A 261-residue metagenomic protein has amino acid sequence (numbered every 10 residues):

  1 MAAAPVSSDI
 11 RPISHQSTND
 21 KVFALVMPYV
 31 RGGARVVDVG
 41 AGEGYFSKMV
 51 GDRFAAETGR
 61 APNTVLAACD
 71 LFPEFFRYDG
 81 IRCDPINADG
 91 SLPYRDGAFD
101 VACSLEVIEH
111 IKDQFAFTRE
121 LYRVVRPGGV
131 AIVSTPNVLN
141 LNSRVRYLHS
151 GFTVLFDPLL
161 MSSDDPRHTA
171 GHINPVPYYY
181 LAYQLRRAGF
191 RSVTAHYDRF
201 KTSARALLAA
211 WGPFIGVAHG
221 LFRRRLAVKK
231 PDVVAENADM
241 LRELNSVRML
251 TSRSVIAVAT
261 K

Functional and structural regions predicted by a protein language model:
M1-V30: Conserved class I S-adenosyl-L-methionine
S7-S17, Y45, M49, P85 (+3 more regions): S-adenosyl-L-methionine-dependent methyltransferase catalytic module, highlighting the catalytic core
F23-M27, A34-R146, P177, A182 (+1 more regions): Conserved SAM-binding loop
Y29-G32, T251: Flexible, charged surface loops at secondary-structure boundaries
